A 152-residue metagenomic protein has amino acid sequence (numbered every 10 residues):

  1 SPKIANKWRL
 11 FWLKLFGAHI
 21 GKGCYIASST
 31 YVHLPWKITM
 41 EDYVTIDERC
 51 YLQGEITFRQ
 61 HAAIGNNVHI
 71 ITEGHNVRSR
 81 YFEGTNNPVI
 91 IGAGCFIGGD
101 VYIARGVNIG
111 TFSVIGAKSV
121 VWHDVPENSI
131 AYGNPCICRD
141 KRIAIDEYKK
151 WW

Functional and structural regions predicted by a protein language model:
P2-L10, A27-I109, N134-W151: Flexible, glycine/small-residue-enriched loop-and-beta-strand segment within the central core of proteins
F11-L13, G17, K22-G23: N-terminal signal-anchor transmembrane helix
N66, A117, E127: Residues that flank catalytic or metal-binding motifs in active/ligand-binding sites
P126-E127, Y132-P135: Acidic, glycine-centered active-site loop in nucleotide-sugar glycosyltransferases
